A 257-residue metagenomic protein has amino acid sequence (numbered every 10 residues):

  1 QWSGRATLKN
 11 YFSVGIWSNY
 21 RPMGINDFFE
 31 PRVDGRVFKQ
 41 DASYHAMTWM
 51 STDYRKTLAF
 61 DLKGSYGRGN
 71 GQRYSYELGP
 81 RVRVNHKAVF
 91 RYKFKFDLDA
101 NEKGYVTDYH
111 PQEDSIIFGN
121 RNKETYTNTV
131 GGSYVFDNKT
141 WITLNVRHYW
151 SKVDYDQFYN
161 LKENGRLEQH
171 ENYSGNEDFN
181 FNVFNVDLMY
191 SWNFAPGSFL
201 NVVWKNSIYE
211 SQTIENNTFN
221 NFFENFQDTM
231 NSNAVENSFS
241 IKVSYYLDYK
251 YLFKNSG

Functional and structural regions predicted by a protein language model:
Q1-G257: Exposed, low-structure sequence patches enriched in small/polar residues
